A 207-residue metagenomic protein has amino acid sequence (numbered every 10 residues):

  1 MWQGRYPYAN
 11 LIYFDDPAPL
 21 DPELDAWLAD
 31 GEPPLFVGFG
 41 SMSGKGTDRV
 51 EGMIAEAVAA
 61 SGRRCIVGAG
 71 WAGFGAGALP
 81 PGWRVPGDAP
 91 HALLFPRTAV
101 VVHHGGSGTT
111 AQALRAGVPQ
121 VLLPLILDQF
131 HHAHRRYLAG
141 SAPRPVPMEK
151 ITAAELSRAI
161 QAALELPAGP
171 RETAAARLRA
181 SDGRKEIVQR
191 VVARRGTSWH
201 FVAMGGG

Functional and structural regions predicted by a protein language model:
M1-P34, S41-K45, G70-G73: A nucleotide-sugar donor-handling region in carbohydrate enzymes
E23-L24, A89-P90, E155: Short acidic active-site motifs
E51-G87: Catalytic donor nucleotide-activated moiety binding site of glycosyltransferases and closely related
P81, A116-G117, Y137-A142: Acidic, glycine-centered active-site loop in nucleotide-sugar glycosyltransferases
R84-D88, R144-P147: Short acidic-hydrophobic, aromatic-tinged amphipathic segments that line or gate anion-handling sites
P86-R135: A donor-sugar binding/catalytic signature common to diverse glycosyltransferases and related nucleotide-sugar
L127-Q161: Change "using UDP/GDP/dTDP sugars" to "using nucleotide sugars
A153-G207: C-terminal amphipathic helix plus adjacent low-complexity, charged tail appended to glycosyltransferase catalytic
